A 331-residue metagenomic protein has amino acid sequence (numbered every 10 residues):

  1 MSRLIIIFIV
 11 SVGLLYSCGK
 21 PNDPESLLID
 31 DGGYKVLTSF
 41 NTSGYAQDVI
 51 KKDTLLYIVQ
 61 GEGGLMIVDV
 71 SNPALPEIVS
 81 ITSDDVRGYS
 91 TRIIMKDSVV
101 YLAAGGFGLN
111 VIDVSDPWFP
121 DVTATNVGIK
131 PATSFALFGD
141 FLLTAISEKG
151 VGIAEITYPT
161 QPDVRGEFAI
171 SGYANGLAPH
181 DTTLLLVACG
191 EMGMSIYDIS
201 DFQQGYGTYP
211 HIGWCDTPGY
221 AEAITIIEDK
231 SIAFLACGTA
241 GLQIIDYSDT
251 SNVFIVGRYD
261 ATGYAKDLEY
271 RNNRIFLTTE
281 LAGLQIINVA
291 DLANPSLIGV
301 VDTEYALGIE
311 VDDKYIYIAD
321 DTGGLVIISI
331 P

Functional and structural regions predicted by a protein language model:
M1-S17: Sec-dependent bacterial lipoprotein signal peptides
C18-P331: Feature marking well-ordered beta-strand scaffolds used for ligand recognition
